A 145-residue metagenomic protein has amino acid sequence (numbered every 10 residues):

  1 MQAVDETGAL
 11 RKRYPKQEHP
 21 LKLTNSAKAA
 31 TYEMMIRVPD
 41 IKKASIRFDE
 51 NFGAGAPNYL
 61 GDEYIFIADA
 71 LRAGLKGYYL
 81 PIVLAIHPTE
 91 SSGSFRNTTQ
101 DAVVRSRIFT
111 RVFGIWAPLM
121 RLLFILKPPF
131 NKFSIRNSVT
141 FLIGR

Functional and structural regions predicted by a protein language model:
M1-P15: Short beta-strand-to-loop element that shapes/binds the nucleotide-sugar donor at the catalytic cleft/hinge
H19-S26: Short, P/G- and charge-enriched loop/turn segments at secondary-structure junctions
A30-E50: Conserved nucleotide-sugar donor-binding and metal-coordinating catalytic region shared by glycosyltransferases
M35, L60, Y79: Short aromatic/basic micro-patch
F48-E50, A73-L84, T98: Catalytic beta-strand/loop signature of glycosyltransferases that borders the donor
G53-I65: Acidic donor-binding loop at a coil-to-helix junction in glycosyltransferase catalytic cores that engages
D69-L71: Hydrophobic residues within well-ordered alpha-helices
R96-R145: Non-catalytic, C-terminal membrane-associated alpha-helical segments of glycosyltransferases
